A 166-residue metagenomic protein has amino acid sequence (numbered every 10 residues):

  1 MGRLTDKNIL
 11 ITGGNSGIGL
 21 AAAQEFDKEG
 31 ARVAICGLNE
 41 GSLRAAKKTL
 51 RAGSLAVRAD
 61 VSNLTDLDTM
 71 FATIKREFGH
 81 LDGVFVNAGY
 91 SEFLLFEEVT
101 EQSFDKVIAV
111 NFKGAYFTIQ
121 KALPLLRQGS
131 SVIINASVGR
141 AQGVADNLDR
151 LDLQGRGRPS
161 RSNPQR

Functional and structural regions predicted by a protein language model:
N15-S16: Conserved glycine-rich cofactor-binding loop
E29-A45: Conserved glycine-rich Rossmann-like NAD(P)H-binding loop of the short-chain dehydrogenase/reductase
A59-T69, E101: The beta1-alpha1 cofactor-binding region of Rossmann-like NAD(H)/NADP(H)-dependent oxidoreductases
L95-F96, T100-D105: Substrate-binding pocket helix/loop in short-chain dehydrogenase/reductase
I119-Q120, S162: A short, exposed helix-loop element centered on a Lys and neighboring polar residues
P124-L125, R166: Alpha-helical segment proximal to the catalytic Tyr-Lys
I133-R156, R161-R166: Catalytic loop of short-chain dehydrogenase/reductase
